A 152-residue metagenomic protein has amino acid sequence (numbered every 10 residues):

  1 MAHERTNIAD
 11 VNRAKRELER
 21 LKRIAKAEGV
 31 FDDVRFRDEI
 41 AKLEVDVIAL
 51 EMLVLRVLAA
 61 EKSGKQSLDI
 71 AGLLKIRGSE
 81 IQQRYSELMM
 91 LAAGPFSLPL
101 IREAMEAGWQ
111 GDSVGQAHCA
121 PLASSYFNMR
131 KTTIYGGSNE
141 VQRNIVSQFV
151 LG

Functional and structural regions predicted by a protein language model:
M1-L50, T132, Q148: Glycine-rich beta->alpha junctions and the first turn(s) of the following alpha-helix
H3, N7-V11, F96-G152: Glycine-rich phosphate/cofactor-binding loops in nucleotide/flavin-utilizing enzymes
E19, D38, I76, S124 (+1 more regions): Active-site-proximal helix/loop capping residues that flank conserved catalytic or ligand/cofactor
E19, V57, G64, S125-Y126: Generic signal for short, ordered secondary-structure residues within or immediately flanking folded domains
R23, A59, E87, L91 (+3 more regions): Charged/polar, solvent-exposed surface patches and flexible loops
K26, F31-R37, I48-Q110: C-terminal helix-coil-helix/basic helical segment that borders enzyme active sites and/or dimer interfaces and provides
D32, K42-A49, Q66-I70, L74-R77 (+3 more regions): Secondary-structure capping and boundary motifs in well-ordered enzyme cores
